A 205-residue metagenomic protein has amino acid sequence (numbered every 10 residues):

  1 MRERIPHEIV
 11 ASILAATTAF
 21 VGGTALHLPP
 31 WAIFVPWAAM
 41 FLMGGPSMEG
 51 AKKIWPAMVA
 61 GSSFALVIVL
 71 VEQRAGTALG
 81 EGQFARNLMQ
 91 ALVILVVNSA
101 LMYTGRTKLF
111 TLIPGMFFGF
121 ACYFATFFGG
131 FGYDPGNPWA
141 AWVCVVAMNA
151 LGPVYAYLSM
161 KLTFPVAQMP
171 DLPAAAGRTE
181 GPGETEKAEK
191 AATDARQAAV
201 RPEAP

Functional and structural regions predicted by a protein language model:
M1-S47, W139-V146, G152-T163, P205: Alpha-helical transmembrane segments and their membrane-interface boundaries that form or gate the permeation pathway
H7, L101-L109, A150-L172: Membrane-water interface at the C-terminal end of transmembrane alpha helices
S12, A16, H27-P46, L95-S99 (+1 more regions): Pore- and pathway-forming membrane helices of multi-pass small-molecule/ion transporters and channels
A32-E72: Alpha-helical membrane segments and adjacent membrane-interface helices in multi-pass membrane proteins
K52-A60, N87-L88, F110-G119: Cytoplasmic-side transmembrane-helix entry/capping segments in multi-pass membrane proteins
A65-L79, Q83-F84, Q90-K108, G119 (+1 more regions): Short helix-perturbing small/polar motifs within transmembrane alpha-helices
R74-Q83, G130-A140: Membrane-interface helix termini and inter-helical loops of multi-pass transporters
A167-V200: Short, highly charged, low-complexity non-transmembrane loops/tails of multi-pass membrane proteins
